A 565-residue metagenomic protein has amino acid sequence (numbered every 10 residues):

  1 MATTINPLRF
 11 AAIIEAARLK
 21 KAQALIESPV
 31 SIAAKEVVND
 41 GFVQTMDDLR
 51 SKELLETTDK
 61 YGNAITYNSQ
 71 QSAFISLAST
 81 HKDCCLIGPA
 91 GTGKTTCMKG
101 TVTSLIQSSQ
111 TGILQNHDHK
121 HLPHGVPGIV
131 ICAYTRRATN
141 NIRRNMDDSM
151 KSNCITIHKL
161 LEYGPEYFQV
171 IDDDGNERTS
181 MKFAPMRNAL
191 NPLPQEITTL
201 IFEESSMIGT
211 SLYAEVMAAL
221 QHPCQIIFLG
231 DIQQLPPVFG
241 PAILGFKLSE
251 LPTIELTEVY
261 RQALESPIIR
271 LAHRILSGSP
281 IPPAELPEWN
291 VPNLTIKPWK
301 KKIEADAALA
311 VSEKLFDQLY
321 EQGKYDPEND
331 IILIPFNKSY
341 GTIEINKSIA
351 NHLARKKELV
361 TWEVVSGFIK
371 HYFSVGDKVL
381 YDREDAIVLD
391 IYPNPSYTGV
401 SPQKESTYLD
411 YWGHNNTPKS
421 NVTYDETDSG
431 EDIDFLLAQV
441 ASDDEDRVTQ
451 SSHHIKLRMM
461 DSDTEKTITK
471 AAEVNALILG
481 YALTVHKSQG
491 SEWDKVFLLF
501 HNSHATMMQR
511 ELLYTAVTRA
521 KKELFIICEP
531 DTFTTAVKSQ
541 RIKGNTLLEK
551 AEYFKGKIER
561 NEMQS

Functional and structural regions predicted by a protein language model:
T4-A11, R18-S31, K35-V38, F42 (+3 more regions): Helicase C-terminal subdomain and adjacent C-terminal extension
V38-G41, D48, E53, S72-H81 (+5 more regions): Conserved helicase motor core of P-loop NTPases
L49-Q70: Dynamic helix-loop-helix/coil hinge segments at AAA+ ATPase domain boundaries and subdomain interfaces
Y67, I131, I332: Conserved SAM-binding loop
I75-N290: ASCE P-loop NTPase helicase motor core
T198, D330, D494: Conserved acidic residues
E203, L229, L256-T257, L333 (+2 more regions): Conserved beta-strand segments of the P-loop GTPase G domain that flank and frequently precede/overlap
D377-I527: Conserved helicase C-terminal RecA-like lobe
